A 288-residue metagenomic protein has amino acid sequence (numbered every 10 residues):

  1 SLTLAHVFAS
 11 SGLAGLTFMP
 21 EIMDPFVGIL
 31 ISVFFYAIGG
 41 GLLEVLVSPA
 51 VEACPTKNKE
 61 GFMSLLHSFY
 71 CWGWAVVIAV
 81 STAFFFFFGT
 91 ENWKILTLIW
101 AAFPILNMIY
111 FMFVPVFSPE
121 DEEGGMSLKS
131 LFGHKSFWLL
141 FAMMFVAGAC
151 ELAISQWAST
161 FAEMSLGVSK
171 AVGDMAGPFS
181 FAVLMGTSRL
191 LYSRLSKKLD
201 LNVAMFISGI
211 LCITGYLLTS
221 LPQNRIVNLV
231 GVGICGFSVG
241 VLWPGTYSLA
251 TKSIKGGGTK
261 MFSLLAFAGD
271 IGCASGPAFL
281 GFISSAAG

Functional and structural regions predicted by a protein language model:
S1, S188-D200, S284: Helix-to-loop junctions at the C-terminal end of transmembrane segments in multipass secondary transporters
V7-M23, L211-Q223: C-terminal ends and interior cores of transmembrane alpha-helices in multi-pass membrane transporters/permeases
P25-L42, V227-V241: Hydrophobic core of transmembrane alpha-helices in multi-pass small-molecule transporters, especially MFS/SLC-type
L42-P55, V241-I254: Intracellular juxtamembrane helix-capping segments at the cytosolic ends of symmetry-related transmembrane helices
N58, F62-V116: Helix-loop-helix hairpin linking two adjacent transmembrane segments in secondary transporters
A83-G89, A162-E163, L195-S196, F279-G288: Interfacial helix-cap and linker-helix signal at transmembrane-aqueous boundaries of multi-pass secondary transporters
H134-T187: Extracytoplasmic gate region of multi-pass secondary transporters
L199-T246: C-terminal transmembrane helical hairpin of 12-TM major facilitator-type secondary transporters
